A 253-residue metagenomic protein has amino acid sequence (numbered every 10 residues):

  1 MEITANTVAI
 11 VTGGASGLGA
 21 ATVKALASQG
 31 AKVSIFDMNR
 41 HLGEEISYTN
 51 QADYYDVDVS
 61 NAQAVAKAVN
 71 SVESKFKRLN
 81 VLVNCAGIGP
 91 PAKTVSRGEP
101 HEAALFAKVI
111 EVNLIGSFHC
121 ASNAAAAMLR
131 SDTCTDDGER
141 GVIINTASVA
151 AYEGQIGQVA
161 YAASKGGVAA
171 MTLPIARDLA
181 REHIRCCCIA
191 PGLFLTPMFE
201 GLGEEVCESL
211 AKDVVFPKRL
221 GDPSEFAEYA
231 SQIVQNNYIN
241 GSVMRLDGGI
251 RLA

Functional and structural regions predicted by a protein language model:
E2-S34: Canonical Rossmann dinucleotide-binding motif of NAD(H)/NADP(H)-dependent dehydrogenases/reductases, specifically
I88, E99-H119, I143-I144, Y161 (+1 more regions): Catalytic Tyr-X3-Lys loop
G89-A107, A126, R130-D136, G157-A160 (+1 more regions): Conserved mid-core segment of classical short-chain dehydrogenase/reductases
E111, E204-E225: Catalytic Tyr-x(3-8)-Lys segment
A126, A176-D178: Alpha-helical segment proximal to the catalytic Tyr-Lys
S148: Residue(s) in the substrate-gating loop at a strand-loop-helix junction that position the organic substrate next
A180-R185, I239-S242: Short, small/polar-rich loop/turn modules that mediate ligand/substrate recognition or access, typified
D222-L246, R251: C-terminal substrate-recognition "lid" of short-chain dehydrogenase/reductases
